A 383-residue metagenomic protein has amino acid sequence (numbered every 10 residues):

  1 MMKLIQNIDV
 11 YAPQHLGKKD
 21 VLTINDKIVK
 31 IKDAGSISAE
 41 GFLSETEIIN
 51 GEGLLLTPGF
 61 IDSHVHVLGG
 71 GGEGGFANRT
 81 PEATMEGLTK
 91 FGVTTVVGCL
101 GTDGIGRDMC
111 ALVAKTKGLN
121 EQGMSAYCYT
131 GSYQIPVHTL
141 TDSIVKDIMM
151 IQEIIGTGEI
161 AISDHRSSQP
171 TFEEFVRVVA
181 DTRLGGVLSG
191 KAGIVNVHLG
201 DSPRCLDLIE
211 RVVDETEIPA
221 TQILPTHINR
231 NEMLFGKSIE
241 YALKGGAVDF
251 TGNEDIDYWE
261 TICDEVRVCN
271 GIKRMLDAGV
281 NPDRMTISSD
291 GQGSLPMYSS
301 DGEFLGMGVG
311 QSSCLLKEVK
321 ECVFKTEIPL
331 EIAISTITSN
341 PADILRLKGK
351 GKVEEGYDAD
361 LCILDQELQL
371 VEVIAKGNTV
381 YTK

Functional and structural regions predicted by a protein language model:
M2, V10-T57: Histidine-rich, glycine-flanked metal-binding segment
I8, V21, D26, G53 (+11 more regions): Divalent metal-coordination and catalytic microenvironments
I8-V10, K19, I28, V353-K383: C-terminal cap of metal-dependent C-N hydrolases
T46, G51-A114: Metal-associated gating/positioning segment near the N- to mid-region
G71, G75-N78, A83-G98, D147-S168 (+5 more regions): Active-site gating loops and adjacent loop-to-helix segments of metal-dependent hydrolytic enzymes
A83-P136, I151-H165, V187-S202, T221-T226: Divalent metal-dependent hydrolysis catalytic cores, especially in the metallo-beta-lactamase
D181-P296, F304-L305: Active-site core of metal-dependent hydrolases
D277-Y357, L361-L364: His/Asp/Glu-enriched, well-ordered alpha-helical/loop segment that forms or immediately abuts the divalent-metal
